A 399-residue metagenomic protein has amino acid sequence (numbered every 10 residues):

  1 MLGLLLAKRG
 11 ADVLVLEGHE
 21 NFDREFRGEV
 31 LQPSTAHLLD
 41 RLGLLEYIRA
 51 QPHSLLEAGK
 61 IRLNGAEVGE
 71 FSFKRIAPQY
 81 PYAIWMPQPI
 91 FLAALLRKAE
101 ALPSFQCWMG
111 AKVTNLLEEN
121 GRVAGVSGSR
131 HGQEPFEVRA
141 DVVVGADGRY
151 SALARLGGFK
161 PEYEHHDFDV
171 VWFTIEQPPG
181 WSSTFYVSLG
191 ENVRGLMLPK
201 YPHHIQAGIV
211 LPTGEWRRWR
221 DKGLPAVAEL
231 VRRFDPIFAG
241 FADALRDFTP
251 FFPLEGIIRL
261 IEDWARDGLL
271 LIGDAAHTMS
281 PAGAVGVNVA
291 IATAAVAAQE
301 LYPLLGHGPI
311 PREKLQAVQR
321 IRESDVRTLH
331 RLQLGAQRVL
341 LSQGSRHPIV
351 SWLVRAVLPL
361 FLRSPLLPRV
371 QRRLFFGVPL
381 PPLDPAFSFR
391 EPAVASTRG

Functional and structural regions predicted by a protein language model:
M1-G3, K8, F252-L341, P385: Conserved mid-domain beta->alpha element of the FAD-binding
L5-R27: Glycine-rich FAD pyrophosphate-binding loop
V15-L16, G145, I272: Generic enzyme active-site microenvironment
E20-D40: Conserved N-terminal glycine-rich FAD pyrophosphate-binding loop of Rossmann-like flavoproteins
F22-D23, A152-L153, T278-S280: Catalytic P-loop NTPase motifs of RecA-like helicase/translocase cores
H37, R41-L156, E164-V170, L224 (+1 more regions): Conserved N-terminal helical subregion
N115, G121-V123, S127-E137, V142-G256 (+2 more regions): Conserved FAD-binding catalytic core of PHBH/FMO-like flavoproteins
Q299-G399: C-terminal helical "tail/cap" subdomain of flavin- and related membrane-associated enzymes
